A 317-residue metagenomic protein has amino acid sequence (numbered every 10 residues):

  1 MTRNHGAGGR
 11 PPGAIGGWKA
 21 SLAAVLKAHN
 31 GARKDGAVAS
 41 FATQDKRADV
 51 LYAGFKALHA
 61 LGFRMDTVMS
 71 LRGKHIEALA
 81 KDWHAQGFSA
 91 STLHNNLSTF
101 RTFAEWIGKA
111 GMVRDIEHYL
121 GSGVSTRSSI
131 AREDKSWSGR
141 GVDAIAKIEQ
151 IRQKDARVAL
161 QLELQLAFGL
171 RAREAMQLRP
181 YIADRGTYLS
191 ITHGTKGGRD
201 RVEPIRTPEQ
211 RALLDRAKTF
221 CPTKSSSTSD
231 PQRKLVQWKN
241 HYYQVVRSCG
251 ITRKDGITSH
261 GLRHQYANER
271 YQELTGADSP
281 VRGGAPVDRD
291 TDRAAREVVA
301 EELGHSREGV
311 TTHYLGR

Functional and structural regions predicted by a protein language model:
M1-V38: N-terminal DNA-binding module of tyrosine recombinases/phage integrases
H29-S129: N-terminal core-binding DNA-recognition domain of tyrosine recombinases/integrases
F100, Q161-L162, R173-L178: Alpha-helix N-cap/helix-start motif at helix boundaries, enriched for small hydrophobics
M112-K147, H193-K196: Flexible interdomain linker/hinge and immediately adjacent N-terminus of the catalytic tyrosine-recombinase domain
V142-A172, D290-R296: Basic, Lys/Arg- and aromatic-enriched nucleic-acid-binding interface segment
Q177-L213: Conserved tyrosine-mediated DNA breakage-rejoining catalytic core shared by Y-recombinases
T207-L274: Active-site/catalytic core of tyrosine-dependent DNA strand-transfer enzymes
R263-S306: C-terminal catalytic core of tyrosine-transesterase DNA break-rejoin enzymes
